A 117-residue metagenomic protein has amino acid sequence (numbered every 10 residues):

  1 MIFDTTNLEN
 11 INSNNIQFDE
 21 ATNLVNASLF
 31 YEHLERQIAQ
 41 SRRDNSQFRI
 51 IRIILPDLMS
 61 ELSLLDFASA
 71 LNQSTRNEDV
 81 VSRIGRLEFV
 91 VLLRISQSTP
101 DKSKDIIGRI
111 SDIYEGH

Functional and structural regions predicted by a protein language model:
M1-I11, G108, D112: Regulatory sensory/coupling modules that transmit signals to nucleotide-handling catalytic cores
D4-N7, S13, Q17-E20, N72 (+1 more regions): A near-ubiquitous, low-amplitude feature marking generic local secondary-structure context
T6, H33-L34, I51, L92 (+1 more regions): Generic signature of intrinsically disordered, low-complexity segments enriched in small/polar residues
I16-T75, S82-R86, P100-K104, G108: Conserved long alpha-helical elements within nucleotide-processing catalytic cores of c-di-GMP signaling and class III
P56, L92-Q97: Residue-level recognition of strand-loop junctions within catalytic nucleotide-signaling folds
S82-G85, I113-H117: Catalytic core regions of nucleotide second-messenger enzymes
